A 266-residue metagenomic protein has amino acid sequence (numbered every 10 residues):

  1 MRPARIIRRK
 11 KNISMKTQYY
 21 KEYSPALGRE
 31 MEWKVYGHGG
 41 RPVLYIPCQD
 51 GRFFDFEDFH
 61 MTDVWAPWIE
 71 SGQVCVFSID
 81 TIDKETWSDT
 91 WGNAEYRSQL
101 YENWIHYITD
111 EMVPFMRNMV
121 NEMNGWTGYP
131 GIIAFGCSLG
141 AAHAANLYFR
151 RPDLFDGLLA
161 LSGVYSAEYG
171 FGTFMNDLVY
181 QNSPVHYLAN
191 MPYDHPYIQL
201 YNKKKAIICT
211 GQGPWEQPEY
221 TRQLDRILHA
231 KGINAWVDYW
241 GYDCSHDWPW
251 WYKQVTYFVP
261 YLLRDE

Functional and structural regions predicted by a protein language model:
R2-S14: Short, Lys/Arg-enriched N-terminal segments with co-localized hydrophobic residues within the first ~10-30 amino acids
S14-E266: Non-catalytic cap/lid and distal C-terminal segments of serine-dependent acyl enzymes
